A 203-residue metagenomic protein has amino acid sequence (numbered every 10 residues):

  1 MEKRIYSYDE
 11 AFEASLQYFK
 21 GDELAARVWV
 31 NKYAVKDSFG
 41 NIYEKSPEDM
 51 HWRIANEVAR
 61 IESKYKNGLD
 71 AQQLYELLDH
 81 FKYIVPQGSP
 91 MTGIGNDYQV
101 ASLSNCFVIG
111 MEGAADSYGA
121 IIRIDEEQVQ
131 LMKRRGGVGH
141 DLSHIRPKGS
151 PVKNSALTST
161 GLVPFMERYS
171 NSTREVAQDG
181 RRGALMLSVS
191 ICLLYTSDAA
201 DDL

Functional and structural regions predicted by a protein language model:
M1-S197: Extended catalytic cores of very large enzyme megasubunits
D198-L203: A short, hydrophobic C-terminal helix/tail in secreted or cell-surface proteins
